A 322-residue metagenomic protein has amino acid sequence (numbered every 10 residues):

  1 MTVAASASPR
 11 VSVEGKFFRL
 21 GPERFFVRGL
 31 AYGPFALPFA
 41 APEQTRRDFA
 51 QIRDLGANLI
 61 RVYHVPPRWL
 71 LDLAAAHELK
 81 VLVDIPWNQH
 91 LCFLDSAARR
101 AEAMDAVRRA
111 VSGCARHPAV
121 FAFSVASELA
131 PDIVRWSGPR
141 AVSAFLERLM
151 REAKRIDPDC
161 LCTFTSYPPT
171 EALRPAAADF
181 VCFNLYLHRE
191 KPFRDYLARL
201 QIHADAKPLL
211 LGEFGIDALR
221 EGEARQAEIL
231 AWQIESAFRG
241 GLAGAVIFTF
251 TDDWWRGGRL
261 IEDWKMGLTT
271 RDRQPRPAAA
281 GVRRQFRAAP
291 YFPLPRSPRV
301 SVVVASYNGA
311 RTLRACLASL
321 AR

Functional and structural regions predicted by a protein language model:
T2-K16: Short acidic, Pro/Gly- and aromatic-enriched capping/linker segments at domain boundaries
V13, R19-A178, S297: Active-site mouth of glycoside hydrolases
Q44, E102-A106, A141-F145, P192 (+3 more regions): Soluble or luminal CAZymes and related metallo-dependent hydrolases
R135, R140-G240, T269: Extracellular glycoside hydrolase catalytic/binding regions
F248-R296: Aromatic-rich peripheral "rim/lid" segments of glycoside hydrolase catalytic domains that contact and position glycan
P298-V303, S319: Cell-envelope/extracellular polymer assembly enzymes that use nucleotide-activated donors
G309-R322: Short, well-formed alpha-helical segments that are part of the catalytic scaffolds of diverse glycosyltransferases
